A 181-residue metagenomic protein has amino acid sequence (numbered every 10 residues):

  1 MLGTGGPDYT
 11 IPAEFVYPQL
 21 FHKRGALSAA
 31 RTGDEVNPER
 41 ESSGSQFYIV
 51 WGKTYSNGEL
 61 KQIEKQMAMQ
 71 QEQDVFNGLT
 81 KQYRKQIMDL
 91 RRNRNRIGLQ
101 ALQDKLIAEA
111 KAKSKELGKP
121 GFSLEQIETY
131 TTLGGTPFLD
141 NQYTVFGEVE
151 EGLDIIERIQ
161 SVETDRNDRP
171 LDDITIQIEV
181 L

Functional and structural regions predicted by a protein language model:
M1-L181: Cyclophilin-like peptidyl-prolyl cis-trans isomerases
